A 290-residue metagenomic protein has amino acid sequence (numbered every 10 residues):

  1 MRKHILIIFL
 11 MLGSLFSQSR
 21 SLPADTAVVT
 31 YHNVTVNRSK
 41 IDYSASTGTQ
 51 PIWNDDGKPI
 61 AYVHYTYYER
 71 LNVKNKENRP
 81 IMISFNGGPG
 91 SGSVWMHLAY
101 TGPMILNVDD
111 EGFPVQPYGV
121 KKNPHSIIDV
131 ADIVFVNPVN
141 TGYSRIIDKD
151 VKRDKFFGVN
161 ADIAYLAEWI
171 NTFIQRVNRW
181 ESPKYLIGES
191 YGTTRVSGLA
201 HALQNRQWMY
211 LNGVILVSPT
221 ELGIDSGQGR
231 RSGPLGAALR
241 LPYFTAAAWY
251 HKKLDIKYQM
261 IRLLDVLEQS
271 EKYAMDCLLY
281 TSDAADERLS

Functional and structural regions predicted by a protein language model:
F9-S17: Hydrophobic h-region of N-terminal signal peptides that target proteins for export in Gram-negative bacteria
Y31-H64: N-terminal cap/lid segment of alpha/beta-hydrolase-fold proteins
G57-F157: N-terminal cap/lid subdomain of alpha/beta-hydrolase-fold enzymes
F156-I174: Alpha/beta-hydrolase active-site loop
R179-S190: Alpha/beta-hydrolase fold nucleophile elbow
G188-G198: Glycine-rich nucleophile elbow surrounding the catalytic serine of serine-hydrolase chemistry
Q204-L279: A catalytic-pocket lid/entrance helix-loop region that shapes and gates access to the active site across common
Y280-S290: Single conserved hydrophobic/aromatic residue that forms the stacking wall/gate of nucleotide- or nucleobase-binding
